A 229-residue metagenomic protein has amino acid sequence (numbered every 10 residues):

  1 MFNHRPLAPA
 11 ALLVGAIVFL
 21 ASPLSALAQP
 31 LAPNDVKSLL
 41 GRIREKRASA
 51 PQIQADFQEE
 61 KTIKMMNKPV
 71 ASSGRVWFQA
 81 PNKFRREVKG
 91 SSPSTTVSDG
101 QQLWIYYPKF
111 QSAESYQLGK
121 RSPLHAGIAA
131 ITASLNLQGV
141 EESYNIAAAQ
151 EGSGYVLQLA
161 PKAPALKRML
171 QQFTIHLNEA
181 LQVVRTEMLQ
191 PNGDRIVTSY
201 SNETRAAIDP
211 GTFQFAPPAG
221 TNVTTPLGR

Functional and structural regions predicted by a protein language model:
F2, L24-P69, K83, P217-R229: N-terminal leader/targeting segments and the immediate start of mature chains
F2-L13: Bacterial N-terminal signal peptides that target proteins for export
A50-Q52, A71-S73, Q79-P81, S91 (+5 more regions): Extracytoplasmic
I63-M65, F84-R85, S92-S94, I105 (+4 more regions): Short beta-strands and strand-coil junctions in structured, solvent-facing domains, enriched
R75-G127, I196: An acidic-aromatic
E114, G139-G228: Gly/Pro-enriched, hydrophobic low-complexity segments that function as extracytoplasmic propeptides/linkers
A130-L135, S143: Anionic-ligand binding region
